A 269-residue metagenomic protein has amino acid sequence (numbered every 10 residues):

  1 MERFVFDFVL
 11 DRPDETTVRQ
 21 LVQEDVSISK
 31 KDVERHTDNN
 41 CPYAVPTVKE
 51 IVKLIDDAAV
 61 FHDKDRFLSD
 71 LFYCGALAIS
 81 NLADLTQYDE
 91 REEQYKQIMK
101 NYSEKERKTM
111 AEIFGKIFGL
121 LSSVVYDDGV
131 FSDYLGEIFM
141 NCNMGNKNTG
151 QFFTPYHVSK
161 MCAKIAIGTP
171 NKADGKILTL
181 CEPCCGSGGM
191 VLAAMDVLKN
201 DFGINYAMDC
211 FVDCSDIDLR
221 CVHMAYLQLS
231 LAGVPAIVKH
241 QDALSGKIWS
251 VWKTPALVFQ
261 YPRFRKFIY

Functional and structural regions predicted by a protein language model:
E2-D25, S29-F202: Class I S-adenosyl-L-methionine
V5, V9-P13, S250-Y269: C-terminal accessory extensions appended to soluble enzyme cores
Y156-L257: Conserved S-adenosyl-L-methionine
